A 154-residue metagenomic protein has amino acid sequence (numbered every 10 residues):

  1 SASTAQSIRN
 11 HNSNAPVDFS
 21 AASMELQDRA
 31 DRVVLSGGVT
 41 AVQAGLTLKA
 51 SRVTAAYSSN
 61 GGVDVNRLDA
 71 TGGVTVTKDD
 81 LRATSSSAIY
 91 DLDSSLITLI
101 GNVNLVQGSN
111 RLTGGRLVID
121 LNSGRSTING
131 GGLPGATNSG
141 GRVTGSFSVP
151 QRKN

Functional and structural regions predicted by a protein language model:
S1-N154: Mature-chain termini and adjacent capping regions
